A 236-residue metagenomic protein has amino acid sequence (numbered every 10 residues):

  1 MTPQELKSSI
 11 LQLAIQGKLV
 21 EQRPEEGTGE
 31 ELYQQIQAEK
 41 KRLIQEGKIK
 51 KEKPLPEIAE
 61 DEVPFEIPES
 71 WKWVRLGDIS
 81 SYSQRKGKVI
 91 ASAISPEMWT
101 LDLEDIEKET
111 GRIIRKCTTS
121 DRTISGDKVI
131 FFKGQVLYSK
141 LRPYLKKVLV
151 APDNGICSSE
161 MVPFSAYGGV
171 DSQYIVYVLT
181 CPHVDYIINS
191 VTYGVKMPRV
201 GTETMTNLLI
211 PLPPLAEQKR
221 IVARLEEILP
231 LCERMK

Functional and structural regions predicted by a protein language model:
M1, K196-V200: Short helix-capping and inter-helix turn/linker motifs at the boundaries of alpha-helical repeat units
P3-E62: Extended, domain-scale alpha-helical bundle/helix-rich regions
S9, L13, K18-V20, D61-G87 (+3 more regions): Non-catalytic DNA-recognition/assembly elements of restriction-modification systems
I49, I58-A59, K72-T110, I124-D127 (+1 more regions): Low-complexity, Lys/Gly-biased intrinsically disordered segments
P96-M98, I156-S159, V195, E203-M205: Short edge beta-strand segments in beta-sheet-rich domains
D102, S125-V184, N189, V200-T202: A short beta-sheet element
K116-G126: Short alpha-helix capping/helix-loop boundary micro-motifs
